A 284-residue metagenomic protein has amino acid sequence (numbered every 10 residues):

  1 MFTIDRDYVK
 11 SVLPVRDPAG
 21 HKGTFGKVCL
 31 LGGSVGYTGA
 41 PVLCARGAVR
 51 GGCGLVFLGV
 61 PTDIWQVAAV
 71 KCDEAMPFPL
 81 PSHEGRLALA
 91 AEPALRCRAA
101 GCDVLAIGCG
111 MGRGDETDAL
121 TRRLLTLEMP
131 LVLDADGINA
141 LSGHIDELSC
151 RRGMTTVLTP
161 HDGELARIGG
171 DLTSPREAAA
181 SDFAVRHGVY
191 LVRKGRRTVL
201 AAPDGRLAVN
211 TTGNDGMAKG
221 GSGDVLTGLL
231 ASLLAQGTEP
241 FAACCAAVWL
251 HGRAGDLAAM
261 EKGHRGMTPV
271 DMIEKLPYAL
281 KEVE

Functional and structural regions predicted by a protein language model:
M1-P130, N139-V157, D162-E284: Small-residue (G/A/S/T)-rich helix-start motifs and N-terminal tracts that mark the onset
